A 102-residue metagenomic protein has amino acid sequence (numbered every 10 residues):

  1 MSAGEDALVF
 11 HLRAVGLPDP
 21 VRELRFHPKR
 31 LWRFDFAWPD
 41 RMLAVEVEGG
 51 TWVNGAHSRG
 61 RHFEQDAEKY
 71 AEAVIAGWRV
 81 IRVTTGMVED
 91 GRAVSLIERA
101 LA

Functional and structural regions predicted by a protein language model:
M1-A102: Nucleic-acid endo/exonuclease domains
